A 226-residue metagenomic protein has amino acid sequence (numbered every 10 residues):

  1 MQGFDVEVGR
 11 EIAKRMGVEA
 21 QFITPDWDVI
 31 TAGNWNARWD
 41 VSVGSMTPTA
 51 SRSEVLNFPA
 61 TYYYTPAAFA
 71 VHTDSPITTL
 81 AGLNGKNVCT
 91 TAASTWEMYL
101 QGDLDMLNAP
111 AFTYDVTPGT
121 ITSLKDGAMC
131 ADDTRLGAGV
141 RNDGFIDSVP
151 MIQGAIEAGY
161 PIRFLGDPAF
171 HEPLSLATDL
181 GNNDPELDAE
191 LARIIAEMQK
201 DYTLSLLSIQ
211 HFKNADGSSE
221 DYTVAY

Functional and structural regions predicted by a protein language model:
M1-K14, M46-T47, T65-D126, P150: Bilobed "Venus flytrap"/periplasmic-binding protein-like clamshell domains and structurally analogous long
M1-S45, M198: Extracytoplasmic small-molecule ligand-binding "clamshell" domains of the periplasmic binding protein/Venus flytrap
V6-R15, D74-I77, A81-T95, L176-D216: Extended ligand-binding regions for polar small-molecule ligands
Q21-A32, S75, T113-R135, E172: Short helix-initiation/N-cap motifs at beta->coil->alpha
V29, S45-V55, Y99-M106, D132-H171: A ligand-binding cleft/hinge motif common to bilobed small-molecule-binding domains
T31-S45, S53-P66, L165: Short beta-strand-centered segments that line the small-molecule binding cleft or hinge of alpha/beta clamshell
Y62-V71, Q153-I195, F212-Y226: Periplasmic-binding protein-like
T95-T122, G159-Y160, F164, I195-Y226: Ligand-binding clefts/hinges and TM-proximal coupling segments of bilobed small-molecule sensing domains
